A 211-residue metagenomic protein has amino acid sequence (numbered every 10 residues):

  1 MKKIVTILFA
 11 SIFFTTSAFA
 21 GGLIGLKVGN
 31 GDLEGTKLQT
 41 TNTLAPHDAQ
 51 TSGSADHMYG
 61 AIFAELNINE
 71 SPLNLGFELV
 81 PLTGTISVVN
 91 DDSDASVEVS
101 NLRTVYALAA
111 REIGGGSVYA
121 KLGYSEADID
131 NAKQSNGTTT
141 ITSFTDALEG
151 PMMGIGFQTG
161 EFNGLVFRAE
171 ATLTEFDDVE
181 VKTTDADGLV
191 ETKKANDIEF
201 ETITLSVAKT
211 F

Functional and structural regions predicted by a protein language model:
M1-L23, F211: Cleavable N-terminal export/targeting peptides
G21-L23, D197-F211: Outer-membrane beta-barrel "beta-signal"
G22-I24, S71-L75, G115-V118, N163-F167: Repeated loop/turn-to-beta-strand initiation elements of outer-membrane beta-barrel proteins
L26-V28, I62-L66, V105-R111, L122-Y124 (+3 more regions): Residues on the lipid-exposed face of transmembrane beta-strands in outer-membrane beta-barrel proteins
V28-E34, I68-E70, L79-T85, N101 (+4 more regions): Transmembrane beta-strands of outer-membrane beta-barrel pores
E34-S54, T83-N101, E126-L148, D177-I198: Flexible, solvent-exposed loop segments that connect beta-strands
A55-A61, S100-V105, L148-M152, F200-T202: Transmembrane beta-barrel architecture of outer-membrane proteins
D94-G115: Helix-adjacent hinge/juxtasegments
